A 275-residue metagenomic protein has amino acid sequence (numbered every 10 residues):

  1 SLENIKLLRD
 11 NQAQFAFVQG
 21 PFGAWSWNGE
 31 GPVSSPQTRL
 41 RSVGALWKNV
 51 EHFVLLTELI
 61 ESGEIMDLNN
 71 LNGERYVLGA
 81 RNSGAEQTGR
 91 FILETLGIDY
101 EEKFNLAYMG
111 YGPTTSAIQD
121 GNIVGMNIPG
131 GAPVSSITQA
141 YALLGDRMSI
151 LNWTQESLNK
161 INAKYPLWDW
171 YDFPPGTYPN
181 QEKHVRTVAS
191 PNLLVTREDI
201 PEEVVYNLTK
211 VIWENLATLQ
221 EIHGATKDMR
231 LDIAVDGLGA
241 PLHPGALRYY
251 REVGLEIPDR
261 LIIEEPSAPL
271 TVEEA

Functional and structural regions predicted by a protein language model:
S1-G73, A80, I150: Short, glycine-/small- and polar/acidic-enriched structural segments that line small-molecule recognition paths
E3, L7, Q12, T38 (+13 more regions): Extracytoplasmic/secreted proteins, especially bacterial periplasmic and envelope-associated proteins
R9-A13, W27-N28, E58, E94-I98 (+5 more regions): Sec-exported extracytoplasmic/periplasmic mature domains
F15, Y100-E102, G125, I257-D259 (+1 more regions): Residue-level detector of short coil/turn "hinge" positions at structural boundaries
G20, G31, S42, T57-I60 (+1 more regions): Pocket-lining segment of extracytoplasmic ligand-binding domains
K48-D120, A217, D232, D236-G245 (+1 more regions): Bilobed "Venus flytrap"/periplasmic-binding protein-like clamshell domains and structurally analogous long
D67, N72-F91, Y165-L238: Ligand-binding clefts/hinges and TM-proximal coupling segments of bilobed small-molecule sensing domains
P113, G130-I150, N162, P166 (+1 more regions): An extracytoplasmic/periplasmic, membrane-proximal ligand-sensing/linker region
